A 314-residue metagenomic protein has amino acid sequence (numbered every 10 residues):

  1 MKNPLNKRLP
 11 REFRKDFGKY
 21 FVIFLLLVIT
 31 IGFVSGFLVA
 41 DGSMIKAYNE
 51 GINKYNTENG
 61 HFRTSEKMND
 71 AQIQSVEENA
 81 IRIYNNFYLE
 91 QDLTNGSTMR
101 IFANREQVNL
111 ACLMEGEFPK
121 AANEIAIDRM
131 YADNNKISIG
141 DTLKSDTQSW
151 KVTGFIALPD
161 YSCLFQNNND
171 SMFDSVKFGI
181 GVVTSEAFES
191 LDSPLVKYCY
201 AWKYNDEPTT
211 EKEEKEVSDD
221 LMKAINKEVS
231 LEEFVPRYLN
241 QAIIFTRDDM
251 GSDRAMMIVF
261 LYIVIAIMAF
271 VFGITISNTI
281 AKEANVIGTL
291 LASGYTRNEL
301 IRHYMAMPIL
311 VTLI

Functional and structural regions predicted by a protein language model:
K2-A269, N278, R297-N298, V311: Membrane transport/envelope proteins' first extracytoplasmic loop
E124, E283, M307: Acidic-residue sensor for enzyme active/binding pockets
F270-E299: Intracellular coupling helices
L291-I314: Transmembrane alpha-helical interface segments in multi-pass membrane proteins
